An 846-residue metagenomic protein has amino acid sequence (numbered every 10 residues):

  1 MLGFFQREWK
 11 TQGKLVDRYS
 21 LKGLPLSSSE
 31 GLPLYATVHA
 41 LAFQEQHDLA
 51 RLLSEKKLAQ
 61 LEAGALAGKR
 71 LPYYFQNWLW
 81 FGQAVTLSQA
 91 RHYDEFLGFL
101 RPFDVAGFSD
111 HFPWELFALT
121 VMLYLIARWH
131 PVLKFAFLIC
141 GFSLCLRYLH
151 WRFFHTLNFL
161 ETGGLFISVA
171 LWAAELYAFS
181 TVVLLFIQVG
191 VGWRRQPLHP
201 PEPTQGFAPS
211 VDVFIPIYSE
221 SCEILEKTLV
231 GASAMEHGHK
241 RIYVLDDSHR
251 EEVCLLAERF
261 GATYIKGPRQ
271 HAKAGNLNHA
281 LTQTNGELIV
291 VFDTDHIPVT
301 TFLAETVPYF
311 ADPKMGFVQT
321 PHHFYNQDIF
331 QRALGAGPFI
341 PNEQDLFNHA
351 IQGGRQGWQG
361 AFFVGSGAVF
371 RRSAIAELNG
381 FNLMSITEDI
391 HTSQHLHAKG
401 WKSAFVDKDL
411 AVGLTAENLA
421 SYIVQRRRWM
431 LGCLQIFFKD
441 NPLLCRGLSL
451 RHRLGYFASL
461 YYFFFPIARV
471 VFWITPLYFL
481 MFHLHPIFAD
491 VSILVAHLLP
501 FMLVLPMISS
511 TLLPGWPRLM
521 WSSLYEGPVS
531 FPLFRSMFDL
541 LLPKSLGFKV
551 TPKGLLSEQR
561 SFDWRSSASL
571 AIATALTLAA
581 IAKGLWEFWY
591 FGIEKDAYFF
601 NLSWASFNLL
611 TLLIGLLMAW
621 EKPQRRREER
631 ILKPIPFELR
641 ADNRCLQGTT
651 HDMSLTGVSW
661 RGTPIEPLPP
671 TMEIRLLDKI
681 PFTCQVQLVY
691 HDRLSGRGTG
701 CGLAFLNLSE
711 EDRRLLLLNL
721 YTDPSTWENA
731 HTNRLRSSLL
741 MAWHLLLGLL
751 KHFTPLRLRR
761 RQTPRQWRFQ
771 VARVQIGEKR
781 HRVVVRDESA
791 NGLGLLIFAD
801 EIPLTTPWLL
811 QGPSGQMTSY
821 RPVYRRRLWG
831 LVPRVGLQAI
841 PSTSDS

Functional and structural regions predicted by a protein language model:
L2-Y93: CBM-like carbohydrate-recognition segments
D94-Q205, A257, F465-R469, Y590-W620: N-terminal membrane-anchoring/stem segments of glycan-assembly enzymes
Q188-G192, K266-E287, V299-I386, H391 (+4 more regions): Long helical/loop segments within the catalytic core of UDP-sugar-dependent glycosyltransferases, especially the large
S210-D212, R241, H391: Cell-envelope/extracellular polymer assembly enzymes that use nucleotide-activated donors
V230-H239: Short, acidic, metal-binding catalytic loop of nucleotide-sugar glycosyltransferases
D246-V253, R269-Q270: A conserved acidic beta->alpha catalytic loop
D293-I297: The conserved acidic donor/metal-binding loop of glycosyltransferases
N601-M653, T663-I665, L717-E788, A799-D800 (+1 more regions): N-terminal helix initiation/capping motif
